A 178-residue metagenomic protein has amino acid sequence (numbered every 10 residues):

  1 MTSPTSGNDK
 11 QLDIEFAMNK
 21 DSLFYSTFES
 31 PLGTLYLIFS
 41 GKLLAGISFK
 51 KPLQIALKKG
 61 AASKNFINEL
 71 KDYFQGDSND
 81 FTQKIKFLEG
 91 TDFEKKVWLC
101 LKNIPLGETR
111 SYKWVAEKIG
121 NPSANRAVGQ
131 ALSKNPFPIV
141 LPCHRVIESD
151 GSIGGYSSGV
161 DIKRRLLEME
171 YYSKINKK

Functional and structural regions predicted by a protein language model:
M1-S123, M169, S173-K178: Basic nucleic-acid-binding alpha-helical/helix-turn surface characteristic of O6-alkylguanine DNA
S123-R165, K174: Short glycine/serine-rich loop segments
